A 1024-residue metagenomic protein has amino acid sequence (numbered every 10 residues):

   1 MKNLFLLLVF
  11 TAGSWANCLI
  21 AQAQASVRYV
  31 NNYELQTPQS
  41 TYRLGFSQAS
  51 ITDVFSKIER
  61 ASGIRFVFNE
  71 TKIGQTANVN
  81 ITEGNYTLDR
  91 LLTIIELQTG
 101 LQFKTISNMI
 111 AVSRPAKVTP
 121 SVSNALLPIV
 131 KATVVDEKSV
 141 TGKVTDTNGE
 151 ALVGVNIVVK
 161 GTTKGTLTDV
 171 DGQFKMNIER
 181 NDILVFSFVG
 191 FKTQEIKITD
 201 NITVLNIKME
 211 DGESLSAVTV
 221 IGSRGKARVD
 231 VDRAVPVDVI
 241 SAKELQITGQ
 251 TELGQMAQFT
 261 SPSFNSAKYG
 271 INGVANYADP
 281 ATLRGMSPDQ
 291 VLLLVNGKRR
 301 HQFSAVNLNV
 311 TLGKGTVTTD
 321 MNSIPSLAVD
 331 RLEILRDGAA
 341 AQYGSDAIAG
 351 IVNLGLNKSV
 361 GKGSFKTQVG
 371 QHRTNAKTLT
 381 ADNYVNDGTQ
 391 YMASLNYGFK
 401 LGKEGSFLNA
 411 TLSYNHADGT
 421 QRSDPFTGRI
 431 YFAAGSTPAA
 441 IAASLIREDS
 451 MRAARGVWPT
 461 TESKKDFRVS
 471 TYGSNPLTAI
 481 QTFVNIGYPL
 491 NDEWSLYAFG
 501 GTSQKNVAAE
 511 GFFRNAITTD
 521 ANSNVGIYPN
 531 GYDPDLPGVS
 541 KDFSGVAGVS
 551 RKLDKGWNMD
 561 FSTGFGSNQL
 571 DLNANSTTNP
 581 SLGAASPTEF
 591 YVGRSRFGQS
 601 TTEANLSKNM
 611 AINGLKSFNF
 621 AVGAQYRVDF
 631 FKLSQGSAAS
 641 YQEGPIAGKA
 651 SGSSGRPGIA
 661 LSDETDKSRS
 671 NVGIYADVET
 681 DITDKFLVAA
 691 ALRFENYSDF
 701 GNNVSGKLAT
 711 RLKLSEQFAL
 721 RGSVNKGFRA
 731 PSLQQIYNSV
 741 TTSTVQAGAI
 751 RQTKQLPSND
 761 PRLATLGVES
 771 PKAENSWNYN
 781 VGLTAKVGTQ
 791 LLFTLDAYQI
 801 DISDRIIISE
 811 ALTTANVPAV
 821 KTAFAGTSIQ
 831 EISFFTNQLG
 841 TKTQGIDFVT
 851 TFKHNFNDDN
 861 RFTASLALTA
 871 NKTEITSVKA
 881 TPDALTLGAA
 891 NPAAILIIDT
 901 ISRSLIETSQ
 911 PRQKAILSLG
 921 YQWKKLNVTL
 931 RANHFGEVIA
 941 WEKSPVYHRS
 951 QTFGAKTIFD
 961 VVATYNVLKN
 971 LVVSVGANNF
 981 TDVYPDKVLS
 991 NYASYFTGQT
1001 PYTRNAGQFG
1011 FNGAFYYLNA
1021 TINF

Functional and structural regions predicted by a protein language model:
Q22-Y33, F55, E59-S62, T99 (+4 more regions): Short, acidic, small-residue-rich periplasmic hinge/interaction motif at the N-terminus of Gram-negative outer-membrane
A111, N201-K208, A217, L253-M256 (+6 more regions): N-terminal periplasmic accessory domains that precede and gate Gram-negative outer-membrane beta-barrel machines
F174-N177, K298-R336: Short acidic/polar hinge/loop motifs at secondary-structure boundaries that mediate gating or recognition
K175-N177, G254, Q258-F303: Extracytoplasmic beta-strand/coil segments of soluble accessory domains associated with Gram-negative outer-membrane
F303, I802, K872, H934-W941 (+1 more regions): C-terminal beta-signal and adjacent terminal beta-strands/loops of Gram-negative outer-membrane beta-barrel proteins
G313-G315, L327-D330, A341-V352, K358-A433 (+4 more regions): Outer-membrane beta-barrel translocator/receptor signature
N524-G526, Y532-A547, K552-D554, F565 (+3 more regions): Outer-membrane beta-barrel transmembrane domain signature of Gram-negative proteins, especially the mid-to-C-terminal
Y798-S803, S809-E942: Gram-negative outer-membrane beta-barrel transporters
